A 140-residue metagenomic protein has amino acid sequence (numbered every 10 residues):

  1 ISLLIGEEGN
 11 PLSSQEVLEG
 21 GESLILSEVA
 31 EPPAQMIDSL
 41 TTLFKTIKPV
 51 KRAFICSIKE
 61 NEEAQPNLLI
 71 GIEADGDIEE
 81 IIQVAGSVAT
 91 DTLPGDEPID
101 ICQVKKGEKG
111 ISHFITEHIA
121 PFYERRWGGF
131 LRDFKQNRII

Functional and structural regions predicted by a protein language model:
S2-I119, Y123: A contiguous, surface-oriented mixed alpha/beta subdomain in the mid-to-C-terminal portion of proteins that forms
R126-I140: A cross-taxonomic marker for long C-terminal extensions/tails that follow the last structured domain
